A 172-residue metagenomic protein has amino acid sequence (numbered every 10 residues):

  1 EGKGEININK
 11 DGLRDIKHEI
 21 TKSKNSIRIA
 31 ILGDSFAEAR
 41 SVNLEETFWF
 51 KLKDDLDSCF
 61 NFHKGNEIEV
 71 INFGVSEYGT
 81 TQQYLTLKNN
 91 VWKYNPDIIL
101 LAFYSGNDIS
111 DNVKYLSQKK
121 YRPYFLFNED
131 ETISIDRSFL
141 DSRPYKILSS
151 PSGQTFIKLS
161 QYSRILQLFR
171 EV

Functional and structural regions predicted by a protein language model:
E1-H63: Membrane/wall-proximal cationic-aromatic binding patches
R28-L32, I71, I99: Conserved beta-strand elements of the Class I
L32, T86-L87, F139-D141: Structural preference for long, well-ordered alpha-helical segments in enzyme cores
F36-A37, S76-Y78, Y104-I109: Short, solvent-exposed loop/turn segments at secondary-structure junctions
R40-L44, Q82-Y84, S110-Q118: Short, solvent-exposed loop/turn and secondary-structure capping segments
K53-W92: A conserved hydrophobic secondary-structure block that centers on an alpha-helix together with its immediately flanking
V91-L100: Proline-aspartate-enriched helix->loop->beta-strand connector
S105-V172: Serine-dependent acyl-ester chemistry module
